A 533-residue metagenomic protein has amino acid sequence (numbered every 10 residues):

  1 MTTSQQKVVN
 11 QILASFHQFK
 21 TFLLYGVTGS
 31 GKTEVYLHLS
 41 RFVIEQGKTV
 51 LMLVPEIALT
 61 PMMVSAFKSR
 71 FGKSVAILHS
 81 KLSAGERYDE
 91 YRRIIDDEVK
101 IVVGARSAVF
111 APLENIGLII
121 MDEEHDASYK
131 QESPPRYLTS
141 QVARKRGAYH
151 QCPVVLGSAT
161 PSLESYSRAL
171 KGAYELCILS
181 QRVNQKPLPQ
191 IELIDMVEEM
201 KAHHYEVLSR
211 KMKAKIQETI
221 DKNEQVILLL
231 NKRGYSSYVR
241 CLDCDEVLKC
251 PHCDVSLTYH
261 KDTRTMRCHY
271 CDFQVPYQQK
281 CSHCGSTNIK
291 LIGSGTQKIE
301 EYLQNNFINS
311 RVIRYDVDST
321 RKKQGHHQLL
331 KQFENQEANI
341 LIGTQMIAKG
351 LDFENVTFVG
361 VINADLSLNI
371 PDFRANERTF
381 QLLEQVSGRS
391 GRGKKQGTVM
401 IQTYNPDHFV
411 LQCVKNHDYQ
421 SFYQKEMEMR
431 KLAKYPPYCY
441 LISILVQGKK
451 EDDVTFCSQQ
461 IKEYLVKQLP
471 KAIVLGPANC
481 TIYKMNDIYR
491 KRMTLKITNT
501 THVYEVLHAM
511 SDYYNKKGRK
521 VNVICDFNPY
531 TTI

Functional and structural regions predicted by a protein language model:
M1-T2, Q6-N10, Q18-T455, R492-M493 (+1 more regions): Inter-lobe coupling/hinge segments of SF2-like helicase ATPases
F71, F307, K467-P470, K516-G518: Short helix-capping segments at alpha-helix termini
I313, Q468-C480, R519-N528: Short beta-strand elements
Y419-Q420, V454-L475: Short amphipathic alpha-helix segments
K431-P436, C480-N486: Short, flexible, solvent-exposed loop/turn segments with mixed acidic/basic and small polar residues
C457-E463, Y504-Y513: Short amphipathic alpha-helices in soluble, non-transmembrane regions that often serve as interface/regulatory elements
Y483-K496, N528-I533: Short, low-order "capping/linker" segments at domain edges
T500, H508-I533: Generic C-terminus detector
